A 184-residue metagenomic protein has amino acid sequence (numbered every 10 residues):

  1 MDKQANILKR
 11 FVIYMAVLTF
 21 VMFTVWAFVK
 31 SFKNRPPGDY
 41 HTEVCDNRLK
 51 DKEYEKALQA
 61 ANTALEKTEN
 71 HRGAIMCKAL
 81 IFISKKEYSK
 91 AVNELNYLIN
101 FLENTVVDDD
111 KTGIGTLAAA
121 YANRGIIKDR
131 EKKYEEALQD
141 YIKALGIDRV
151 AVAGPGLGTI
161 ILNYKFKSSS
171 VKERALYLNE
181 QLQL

Functional and structural regions predicted by a protein language model:
D2-A16, D148-L184: Terminal, low-structured helical/coil segments at or just beyond the last alpha-helical repeat
V29-S31, I99-I114, V150-I161: Flexible helix-coil transition and linker loops at the boundaries of alpha-helical arrays
K33-K67: Alpha-helical segment of the N-proximal tetratricopeptide repeat
N96-F101, A122, D129-A153: TPR/TPR-like (Sel1-like) alpha-helical repeat modules
